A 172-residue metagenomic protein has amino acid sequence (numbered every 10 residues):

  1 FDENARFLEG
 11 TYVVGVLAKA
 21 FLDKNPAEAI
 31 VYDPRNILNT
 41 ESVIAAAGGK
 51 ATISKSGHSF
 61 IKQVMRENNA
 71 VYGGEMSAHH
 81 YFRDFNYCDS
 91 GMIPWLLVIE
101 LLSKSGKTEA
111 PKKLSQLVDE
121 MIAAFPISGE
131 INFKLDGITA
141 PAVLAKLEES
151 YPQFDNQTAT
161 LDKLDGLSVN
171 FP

Functional and structural regions predicted by a protein language model:
F1-Y12, T40-E41: Short Gly/Thr/Asp-enriched flexible loops that form oxyanion-binding sites at enzyme active sites
V14-V16: Extended, compositionally biased non-globular segments that define protein topology
K19-D23: A short, N-terminal amphipathic alpha-helix
N25-P172: Phosphate-binding and adjacent anionic-ligand microenvironments
